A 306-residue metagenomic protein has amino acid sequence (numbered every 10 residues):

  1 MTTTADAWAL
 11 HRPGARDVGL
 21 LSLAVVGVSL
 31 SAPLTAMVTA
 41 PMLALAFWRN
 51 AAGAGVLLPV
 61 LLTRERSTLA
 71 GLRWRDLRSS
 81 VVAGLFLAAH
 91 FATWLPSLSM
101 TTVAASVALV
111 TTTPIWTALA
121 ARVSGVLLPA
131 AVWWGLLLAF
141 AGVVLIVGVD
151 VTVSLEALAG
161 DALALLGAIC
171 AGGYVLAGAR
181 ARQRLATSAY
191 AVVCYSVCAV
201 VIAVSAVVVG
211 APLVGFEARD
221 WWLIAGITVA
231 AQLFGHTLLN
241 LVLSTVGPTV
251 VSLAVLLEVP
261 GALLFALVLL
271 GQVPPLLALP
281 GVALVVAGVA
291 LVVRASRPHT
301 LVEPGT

Functional and structural regions predicted by a protein language model:
M1-W48, G53, V60, L85-T93 (+4 more regions): Glycine-/small-residue-enriched transmembrane alpha-helix faces in small-molecule transporters and effluxers
T2-D6, N50, V149, D220-W222 (+1 more regions): C-terminal-most transmembrane helix of multi-pass membrane proteins
P13-D17, T39-F47, G71-L77, W133 (+3 more regions): Juxtamembrane helix-entry segments on the extracytoplasmic side of multipass membrane proteins
D17-V18, R75-V82, L127-F140, G160-D161 (+1 more regions): Cytoplasmic-side transmembrane-helix entry/capping segments in multi-pass membrane proteins
V26-L30, L34-M37, V60, V81-P96 (+7 more regions): Hydrophobic alpha-helical transmembrane segments of multi-pass membrane transport proteins, especially secondary
S29, A54-G55, F140, S196-V200 (+2 more regions): Small-residue-rich packing faces within the transmembrane alpha-helices of Major Facilitator Superfamily
V38, L45, R49, V81 (+7 more regions): Hydrophobic/aromatic residues within transmembrane alpha-helices of multi-pass small-molecule transporters
V81, T112, L128-D150, A171 (+3 more regions): Hydrophobic transmembrane alpha-helices of multi-pass small-molecule transport proteins
